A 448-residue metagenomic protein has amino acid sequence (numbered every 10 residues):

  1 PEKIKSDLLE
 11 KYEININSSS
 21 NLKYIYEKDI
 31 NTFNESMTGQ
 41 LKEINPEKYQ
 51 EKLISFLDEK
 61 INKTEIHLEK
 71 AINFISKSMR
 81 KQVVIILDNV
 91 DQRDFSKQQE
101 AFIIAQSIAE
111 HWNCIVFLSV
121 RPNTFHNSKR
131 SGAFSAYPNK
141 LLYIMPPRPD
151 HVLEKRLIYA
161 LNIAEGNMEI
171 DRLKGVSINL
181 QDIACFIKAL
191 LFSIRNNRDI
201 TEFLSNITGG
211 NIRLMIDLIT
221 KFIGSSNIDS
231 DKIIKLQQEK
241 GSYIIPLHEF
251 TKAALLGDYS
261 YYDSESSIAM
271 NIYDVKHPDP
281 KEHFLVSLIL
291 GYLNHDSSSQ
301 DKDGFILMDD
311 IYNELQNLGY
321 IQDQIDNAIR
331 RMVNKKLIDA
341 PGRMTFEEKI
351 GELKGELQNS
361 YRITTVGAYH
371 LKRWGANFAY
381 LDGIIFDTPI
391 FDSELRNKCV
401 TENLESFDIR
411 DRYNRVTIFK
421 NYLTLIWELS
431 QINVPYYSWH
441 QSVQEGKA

Functional and structural regions predicted by a protein language model:
P1-E13, A101-I104, N123-T124, L157-Y159 (+3 more regions): Amphipathic alpha-helical scaffolding segments
P1-V83, K155, Y159-L161: P-loop NTPase nucleotide-binding core
E65-I86, V90-I194, K240: The catalytic "switch" region of P-loop NTPases
K70-Q99, R198-K235, L293-K302, L318 (+1 more regions): Extended amphipathic secondary-structure runs
L141-L142, L255-G257, S264, A269: Extended accessory and catalytic-adjacent subdomains in large enzymes
L157, L161-G257: Amphipathic alpha-helical "lid/sensor" segments that cap RecA-like P-loop NTPase cores
Y262-H295: Short alpha-helical segments that sit at the start of domains
F284-A448: Terminal-proximal interaction/regulatory segments of ATP-powered molecular machines
